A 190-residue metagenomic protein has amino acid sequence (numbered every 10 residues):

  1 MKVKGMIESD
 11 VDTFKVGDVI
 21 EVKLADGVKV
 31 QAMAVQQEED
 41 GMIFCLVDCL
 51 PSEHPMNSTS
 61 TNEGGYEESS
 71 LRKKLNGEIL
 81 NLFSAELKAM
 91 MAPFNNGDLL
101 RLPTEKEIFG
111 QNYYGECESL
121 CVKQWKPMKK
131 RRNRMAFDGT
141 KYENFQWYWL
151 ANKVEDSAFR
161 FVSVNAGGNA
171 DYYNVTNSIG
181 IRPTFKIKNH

Functional and structural regions predicted by a protein language model:
M1-H190: Collagenous Gly-X-Y triple-helix signature in extracellular proteins
